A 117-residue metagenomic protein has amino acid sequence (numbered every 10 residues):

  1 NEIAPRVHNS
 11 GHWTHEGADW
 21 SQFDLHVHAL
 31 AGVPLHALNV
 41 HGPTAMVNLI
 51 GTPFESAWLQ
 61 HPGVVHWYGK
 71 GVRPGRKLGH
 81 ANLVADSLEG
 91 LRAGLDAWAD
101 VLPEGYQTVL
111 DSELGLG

Functional and structural regions predicted by a protein language model:
A4-T52: Active-site "cap" helix and flanking loop/linker of ATP-utilizing ligase/carboxylase catalytic domains
G11, E55, L88-L91: Residue-level signal for secondary-structure boundary sites
D24, A45-V47, G63, G79 (+1 more regions): A generic structural signal for well-ordered alpha-helical surface patches
H36, G63-V64, V101: A general structural signal for well-ordered secondary-structure junctions
V40-R73: Glycine-rich active-site loop/lid that clamps phosphate-bearing ligands
K70-G117: Generic C-terminus detector
